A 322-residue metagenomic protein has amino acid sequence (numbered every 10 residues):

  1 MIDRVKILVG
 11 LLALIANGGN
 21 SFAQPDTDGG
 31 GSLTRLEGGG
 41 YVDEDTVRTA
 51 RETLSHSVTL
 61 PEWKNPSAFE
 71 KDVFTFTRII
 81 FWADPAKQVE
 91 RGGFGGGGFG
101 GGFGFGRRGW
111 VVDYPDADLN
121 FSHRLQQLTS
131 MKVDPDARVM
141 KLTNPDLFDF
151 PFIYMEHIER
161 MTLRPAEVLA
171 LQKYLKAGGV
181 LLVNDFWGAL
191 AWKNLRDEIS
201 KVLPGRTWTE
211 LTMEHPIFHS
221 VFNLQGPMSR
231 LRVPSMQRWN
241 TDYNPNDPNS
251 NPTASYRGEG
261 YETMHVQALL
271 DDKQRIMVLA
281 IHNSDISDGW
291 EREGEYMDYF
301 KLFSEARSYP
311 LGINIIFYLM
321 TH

Functional and structural regions predicted by a protein language model:
M1-R4: N-terminal secretory signal peptides that target proteins for export/translocation
K6-G18: Bacterial N-terminal signal peptides
A23-F152, I158-E159, D285-D288, R292-H322: Aromatic-Pro/Gly-enriched surface loop or interdomain linker that acts as a lid/target-recognition segment
G29-Y41, R51, S55, A191-E291 (+1 more regions): An acidic, glycine-rich "communication" segment
F76, L147, F152-W192: Short alpha-beta junction capping motif
I79-W82, M155-I158, N184-W187, L211-E214 (+1 more regions): Active-site-proximal beta-strand/loop segments in catalytic clefts of secreted hydrolases
D118-S122, V168, Q172, W192-R196 (+1 more regions): Extracytoplasmic/secreted envelope proteins and their assembly/folding machinery, especially bacterial periplasmic
M131-K141, V183-F186, R206-E214: Surface-exposed patches in mature extracellular/periplasmic domains of secreted proteins
